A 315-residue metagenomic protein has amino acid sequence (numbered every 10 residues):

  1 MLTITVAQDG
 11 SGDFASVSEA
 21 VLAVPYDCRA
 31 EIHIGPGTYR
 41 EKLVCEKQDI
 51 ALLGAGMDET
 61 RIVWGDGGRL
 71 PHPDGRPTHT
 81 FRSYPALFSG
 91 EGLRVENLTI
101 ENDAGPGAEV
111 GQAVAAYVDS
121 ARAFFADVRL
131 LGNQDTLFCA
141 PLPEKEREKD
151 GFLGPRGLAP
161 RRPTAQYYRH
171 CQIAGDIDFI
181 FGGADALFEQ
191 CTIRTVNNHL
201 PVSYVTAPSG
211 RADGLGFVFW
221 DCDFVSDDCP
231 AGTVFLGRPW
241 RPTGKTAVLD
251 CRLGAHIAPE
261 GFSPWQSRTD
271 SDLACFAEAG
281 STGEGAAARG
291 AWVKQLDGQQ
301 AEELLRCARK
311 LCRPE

Functional and structural regions predicted by a protein language model:
L2-E315: Sequence-level preference for short, compositionally simple segments enriched in small aliphatic or small polar residues
